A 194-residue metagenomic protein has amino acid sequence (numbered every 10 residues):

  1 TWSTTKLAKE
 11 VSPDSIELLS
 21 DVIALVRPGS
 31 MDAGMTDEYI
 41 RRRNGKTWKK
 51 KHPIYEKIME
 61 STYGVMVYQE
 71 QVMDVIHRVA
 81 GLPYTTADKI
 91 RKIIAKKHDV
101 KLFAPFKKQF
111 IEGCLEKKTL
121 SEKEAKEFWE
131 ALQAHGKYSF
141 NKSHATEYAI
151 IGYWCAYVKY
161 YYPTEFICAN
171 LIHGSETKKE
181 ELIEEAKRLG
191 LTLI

Functional and structural regions predicted by a protein language model:
W2-I194: Noncatalytic, beta-rich nucleic-acid-contacting surfaces in large DNA/RNA-processing enzymes
